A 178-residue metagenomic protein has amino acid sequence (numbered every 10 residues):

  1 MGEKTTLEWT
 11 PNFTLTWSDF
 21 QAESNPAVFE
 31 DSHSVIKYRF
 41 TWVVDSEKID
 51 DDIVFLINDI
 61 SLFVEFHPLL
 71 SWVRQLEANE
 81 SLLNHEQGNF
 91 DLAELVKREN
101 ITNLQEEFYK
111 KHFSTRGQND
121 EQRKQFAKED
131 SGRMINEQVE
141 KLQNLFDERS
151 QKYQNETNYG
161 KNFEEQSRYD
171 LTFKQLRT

Functional and structural regions predicted by a protein language model:
G2-N58, L62-F66, V73, K111-T178: Metalloprotease/metallohydrolase-associated module, dominated by Zn2+-dependent proteases
E65, L69-F108: Mid-length scaffold segments of soluble, non-membrane domains
